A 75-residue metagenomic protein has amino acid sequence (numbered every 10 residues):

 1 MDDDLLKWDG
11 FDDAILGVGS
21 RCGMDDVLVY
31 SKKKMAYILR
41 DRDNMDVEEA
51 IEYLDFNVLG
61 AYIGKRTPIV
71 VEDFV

Functional and structural regions predicted by a protein language model:
M1-V75: C-terminal alpha-helical interaction appendages
